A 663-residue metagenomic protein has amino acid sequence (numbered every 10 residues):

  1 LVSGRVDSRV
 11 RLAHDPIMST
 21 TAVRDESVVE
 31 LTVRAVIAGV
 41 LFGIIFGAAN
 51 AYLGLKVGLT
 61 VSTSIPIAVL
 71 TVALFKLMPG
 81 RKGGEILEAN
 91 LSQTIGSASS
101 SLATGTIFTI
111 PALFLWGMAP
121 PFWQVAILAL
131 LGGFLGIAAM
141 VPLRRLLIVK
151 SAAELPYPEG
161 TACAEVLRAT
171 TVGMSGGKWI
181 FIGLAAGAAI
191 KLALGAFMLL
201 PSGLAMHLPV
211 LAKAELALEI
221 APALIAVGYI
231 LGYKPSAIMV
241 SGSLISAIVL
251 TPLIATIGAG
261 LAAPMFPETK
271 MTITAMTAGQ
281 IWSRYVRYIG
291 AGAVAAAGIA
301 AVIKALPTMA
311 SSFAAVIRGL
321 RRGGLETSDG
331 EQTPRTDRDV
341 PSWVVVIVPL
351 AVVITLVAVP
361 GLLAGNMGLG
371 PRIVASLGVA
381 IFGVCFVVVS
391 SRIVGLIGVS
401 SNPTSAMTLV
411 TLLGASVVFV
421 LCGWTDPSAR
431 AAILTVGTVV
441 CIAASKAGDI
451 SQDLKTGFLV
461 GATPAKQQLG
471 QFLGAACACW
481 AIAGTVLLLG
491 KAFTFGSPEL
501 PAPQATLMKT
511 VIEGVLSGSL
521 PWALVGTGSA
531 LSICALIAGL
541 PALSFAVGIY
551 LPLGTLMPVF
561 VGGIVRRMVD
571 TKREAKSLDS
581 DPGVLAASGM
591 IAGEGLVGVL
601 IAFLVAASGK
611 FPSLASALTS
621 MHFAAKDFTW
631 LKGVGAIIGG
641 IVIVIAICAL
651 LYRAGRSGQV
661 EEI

Functional and structural regions predicted by a protein language model:
V2, V6-H14: Short, positively charged and aromatic/hydrophobic N-terminal segments
H14-I663: Alpha-helical multipass membrane-protein architecture
